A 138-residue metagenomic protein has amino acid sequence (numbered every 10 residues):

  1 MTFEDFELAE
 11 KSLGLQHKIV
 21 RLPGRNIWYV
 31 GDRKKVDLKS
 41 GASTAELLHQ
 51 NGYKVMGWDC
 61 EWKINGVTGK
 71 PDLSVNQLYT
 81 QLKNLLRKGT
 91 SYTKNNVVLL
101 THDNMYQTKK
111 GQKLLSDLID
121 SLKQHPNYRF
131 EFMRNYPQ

Functional and structural regions predicted by a protein language model:
M1-K123: Catalytic domains of cell-wall/extracellular-matrix polysaccharide-remodeling enzymes, centered on de-N-acetylation
N127-Q138: A generic structural motif
